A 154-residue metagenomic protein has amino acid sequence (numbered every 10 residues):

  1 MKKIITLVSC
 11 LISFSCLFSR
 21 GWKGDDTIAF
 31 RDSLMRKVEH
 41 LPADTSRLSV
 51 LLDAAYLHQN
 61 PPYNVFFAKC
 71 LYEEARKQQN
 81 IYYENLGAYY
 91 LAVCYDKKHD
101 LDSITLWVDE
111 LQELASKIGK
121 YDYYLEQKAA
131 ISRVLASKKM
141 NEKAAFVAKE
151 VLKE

Functional and structural regions predicted by a protein language model:
I4-S13: Sec-dependent N-terminal signal peptides
C16-E154: A "functional boundary" signal
